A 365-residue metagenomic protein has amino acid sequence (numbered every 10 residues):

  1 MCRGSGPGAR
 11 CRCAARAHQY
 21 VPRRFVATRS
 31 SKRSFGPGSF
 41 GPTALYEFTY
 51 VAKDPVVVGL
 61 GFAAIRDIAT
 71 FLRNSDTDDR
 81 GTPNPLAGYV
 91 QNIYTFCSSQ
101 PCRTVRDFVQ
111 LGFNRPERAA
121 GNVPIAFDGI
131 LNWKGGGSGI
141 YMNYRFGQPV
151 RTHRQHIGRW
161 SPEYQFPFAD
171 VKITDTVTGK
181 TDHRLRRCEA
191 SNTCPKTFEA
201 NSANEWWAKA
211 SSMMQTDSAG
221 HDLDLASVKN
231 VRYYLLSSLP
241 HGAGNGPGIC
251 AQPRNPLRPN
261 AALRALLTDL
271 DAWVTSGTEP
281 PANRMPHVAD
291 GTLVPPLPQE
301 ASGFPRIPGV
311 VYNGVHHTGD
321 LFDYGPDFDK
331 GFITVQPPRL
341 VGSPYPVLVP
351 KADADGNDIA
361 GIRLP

Functional and structural regions predicted by a protein language model:
M1-P365: C-terminal His-loop and adjacent cap/lid subdomain of alpha/beta-hydrolase
